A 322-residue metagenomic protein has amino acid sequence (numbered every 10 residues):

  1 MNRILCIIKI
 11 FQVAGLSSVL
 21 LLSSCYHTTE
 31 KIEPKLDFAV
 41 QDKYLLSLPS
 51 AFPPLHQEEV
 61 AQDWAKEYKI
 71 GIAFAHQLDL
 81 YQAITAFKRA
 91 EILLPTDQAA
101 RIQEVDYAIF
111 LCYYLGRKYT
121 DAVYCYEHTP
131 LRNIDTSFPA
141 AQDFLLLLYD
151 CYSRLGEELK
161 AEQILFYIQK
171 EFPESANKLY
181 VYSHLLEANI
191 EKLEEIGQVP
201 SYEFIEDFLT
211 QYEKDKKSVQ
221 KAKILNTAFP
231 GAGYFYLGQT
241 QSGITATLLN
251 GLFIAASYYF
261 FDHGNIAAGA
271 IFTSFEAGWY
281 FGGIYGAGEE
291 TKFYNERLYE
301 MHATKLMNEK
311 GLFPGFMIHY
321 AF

Functional and structural regions predicted by a protein language model:
C25-K66, I70, F74, Y152-L155 (+4 more regions): Replace "edges of transmembrane helices
A65-H76, A86-A90, Q103-L115, D143-C151 (+1 more regions): Non-membrane alpha-helical segments in proteins
L94, R132-I134, F172: Alpha-helical junction/boundary sensor with strong preference for TPR arrays
E104, L111, K118, F138-L145 (+3 more regions): Hydrophobic alpha-helical membrane segments
